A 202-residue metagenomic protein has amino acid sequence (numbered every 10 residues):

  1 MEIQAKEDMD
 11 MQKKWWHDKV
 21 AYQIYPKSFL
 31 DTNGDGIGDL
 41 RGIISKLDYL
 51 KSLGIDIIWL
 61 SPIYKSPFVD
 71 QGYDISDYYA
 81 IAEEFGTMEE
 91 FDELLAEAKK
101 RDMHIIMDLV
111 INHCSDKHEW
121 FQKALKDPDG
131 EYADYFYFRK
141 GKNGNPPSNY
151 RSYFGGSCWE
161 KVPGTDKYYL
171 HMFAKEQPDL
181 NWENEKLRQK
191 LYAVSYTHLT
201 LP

Functional and structural regions predicted by a protein language model:
E2-D10: Short, Lys/Arg-enriched N-terminal segments with co-localized hydrophobic residues within the first ~10-30 amino acids
D10-Y192: Acidic/aromatic-lined carbohydrate-recognition and catalytic surfaces of CAZymes acting on diverse glycans
T197-P202: Conserved small/polar residues in nucleotide/adenosyl-binding loops
